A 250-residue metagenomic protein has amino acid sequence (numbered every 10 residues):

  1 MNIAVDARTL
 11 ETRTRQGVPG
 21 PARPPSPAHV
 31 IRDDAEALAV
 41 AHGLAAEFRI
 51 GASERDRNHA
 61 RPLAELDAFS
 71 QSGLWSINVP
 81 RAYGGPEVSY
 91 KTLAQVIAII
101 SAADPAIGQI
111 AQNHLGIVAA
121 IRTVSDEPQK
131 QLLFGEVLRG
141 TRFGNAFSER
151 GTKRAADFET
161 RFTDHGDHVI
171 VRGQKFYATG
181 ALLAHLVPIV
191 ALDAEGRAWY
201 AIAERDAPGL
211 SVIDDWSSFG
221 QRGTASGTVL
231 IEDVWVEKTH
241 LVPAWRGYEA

Functional and structural regions predicted by a protein language model:
M1-A111: Amphipathic, small/basic residue-rich leader segments at the start of a protein or domain
L63-S70, S76-Q174, T179: Glycine-rich flavin
F147-E149, H165, G173-K175, L192 (+3 more regions): Fold-independent oxyanion-binding glycine-rich loops and adjacent beta-strand/coil segments at enzyme active sites
A155-A156, A181-A184, G223: Short glycine/proline-enriched turns and hinge-like loops at secondary-structure junctions
E159-R161, L186-V190, Y200-I202, S226-D233: Conserved hydrophobic/aromatic beta-strand scaffold that supports enzyme active sites
Y177-V212: A short core secondary-structure module
P208-W235, A244: Flexible, small-/acidic-enriched active-site or ligand-binding loops
H240, A244-A250: Membrane-embedded hairpin module used as a gating/binding unit in multi-pass transport and secretion proteins
